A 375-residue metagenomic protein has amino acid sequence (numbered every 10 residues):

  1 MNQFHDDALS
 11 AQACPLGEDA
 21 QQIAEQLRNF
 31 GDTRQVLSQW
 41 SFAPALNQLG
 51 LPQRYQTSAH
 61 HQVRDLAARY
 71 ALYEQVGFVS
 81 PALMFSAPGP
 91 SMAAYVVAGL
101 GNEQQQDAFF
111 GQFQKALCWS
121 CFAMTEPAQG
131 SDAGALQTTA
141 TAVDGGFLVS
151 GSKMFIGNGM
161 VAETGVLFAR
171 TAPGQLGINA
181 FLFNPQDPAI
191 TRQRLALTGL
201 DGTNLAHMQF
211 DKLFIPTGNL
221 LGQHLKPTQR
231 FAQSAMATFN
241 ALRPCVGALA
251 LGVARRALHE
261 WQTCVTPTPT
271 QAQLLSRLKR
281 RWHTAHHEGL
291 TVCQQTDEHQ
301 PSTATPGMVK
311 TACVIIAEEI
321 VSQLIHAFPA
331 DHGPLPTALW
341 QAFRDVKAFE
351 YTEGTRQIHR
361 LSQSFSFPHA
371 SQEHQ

Functional and structural regions predicted by a protein language model:
M1-P88, F367-Q375: Amphipathic, small/basic residue-rich leader segments at the start of a protein or domain
N2-F4, L9, F328-Q375: Glycine-rich phosphate/cofactor-binding loops in nucleotide/flavin-utilizing enzymes
E25-V36, Q262-T270, W282-P336: C-terminal helix-coil-helix/basic helical segment that borders enzyme active sites and/or dimer interfaces and provides
P81-Q104: N-terminal glycine-rich flavin-associated loop
K115-T125: A short, Trp-centered hydrophobic/proline-enriched beta-strand micro-motif
T138-T141: A structural signal for short hydrophobic beta-strand segments in well-ordered beta-sheet cores
S152-I190: A short core secondary-structure module
R194-H286: Glycine-rich beta->alpha junctions and the first turn(s) of the following alpha-helix
